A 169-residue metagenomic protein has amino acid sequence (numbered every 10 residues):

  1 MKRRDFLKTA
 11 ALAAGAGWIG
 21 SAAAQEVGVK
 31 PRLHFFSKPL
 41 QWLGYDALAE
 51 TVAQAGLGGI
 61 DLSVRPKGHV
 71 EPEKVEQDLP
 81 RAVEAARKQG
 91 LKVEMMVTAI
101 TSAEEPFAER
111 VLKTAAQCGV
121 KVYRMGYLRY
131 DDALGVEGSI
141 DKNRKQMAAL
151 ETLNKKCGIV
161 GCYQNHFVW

Functional and structural regions predicted by a protein language model:
M1-K2: N-terminal secretory signal peptides
D5-Q25: N-terminal export signals
A10-A16, A47-E50, P66, K92 (+1 more regions): Active-site acidic/histidine proton-transfer and metal-coordination neighborhood in alpha/beta enzyme cores
G20-L43, A47-T51: C-terminal segment of N-terminal export signals and the immediately downstream linker at the start of the mature
G28-L33, G56-G58, R87-E94, G119-K121 (+1 more regions): Short, well-ordered coil/turn segments that N-cap beta-strands
L33-L43, V97-E105, E137: Active-site mouth loops of central-metabolism enzymes
S63-R81: Glycine-rich, proline-tolerant flexible connector loops at the mouths of alpha/beta enzymes
L79-M95, L150-N154: Alpha-helix-loop-beta-strand connector modules within alpha/beta enzyme cores
